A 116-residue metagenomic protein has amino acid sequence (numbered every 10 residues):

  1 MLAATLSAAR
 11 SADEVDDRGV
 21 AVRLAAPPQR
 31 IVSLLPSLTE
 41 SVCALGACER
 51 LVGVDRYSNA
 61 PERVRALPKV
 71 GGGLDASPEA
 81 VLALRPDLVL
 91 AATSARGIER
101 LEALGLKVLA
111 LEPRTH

Functional and structural regions predicted by a protein language model:
L2-T39: Bacterial Sec-exported substrate-binding components of ABC uptake systems
A12, Q29-S94, L106-K107: A short, structured surface patch at a secondary-structure boundary
E40, A95-H116: Charged, glycine-enriched surface loops/patches that mediate electrostatic binding to polyanionic ligands
